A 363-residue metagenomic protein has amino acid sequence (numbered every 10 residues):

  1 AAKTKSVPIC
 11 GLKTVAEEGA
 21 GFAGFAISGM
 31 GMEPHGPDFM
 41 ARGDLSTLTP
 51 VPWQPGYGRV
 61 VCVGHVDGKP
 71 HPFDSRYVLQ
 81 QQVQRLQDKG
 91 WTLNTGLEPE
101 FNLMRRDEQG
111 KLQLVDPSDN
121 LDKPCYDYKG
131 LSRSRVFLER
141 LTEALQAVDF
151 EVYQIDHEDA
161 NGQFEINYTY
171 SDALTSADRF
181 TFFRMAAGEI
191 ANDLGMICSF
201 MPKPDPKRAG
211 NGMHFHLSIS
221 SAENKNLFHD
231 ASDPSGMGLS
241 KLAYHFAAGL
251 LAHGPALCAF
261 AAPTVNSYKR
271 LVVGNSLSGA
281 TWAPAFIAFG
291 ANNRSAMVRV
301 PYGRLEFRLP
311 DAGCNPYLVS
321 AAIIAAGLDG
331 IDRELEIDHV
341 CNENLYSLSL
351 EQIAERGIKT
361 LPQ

Functional and structural regions predicted by a protein language model:
A1-I155, S176, V319, I353-Q363: ATP/Mg2+-dependent ligation/transfer catalytic cores
A1-K5, P37, G58-V60, L97-P99 (+7 more regions): Structural beta-strand/beta-sheet cores of well-ordered domains, especially the beta-sheet scaffolds that support
V63-G68, K123-D127, I166-A173, P301-L309: Glycine- and acidic
R76-V83, L138, R184-M185, A243 (+2 more regions): Short, hydrophobic/amphipathic alpha-helical packing segments that form internal helix faces or helix-helix interfaces
N94-R105, L114-Y128, V148-Y168, C198-S218 (+1 more regions): Core alpha/beta catalytic barrel or barrel-like domain that forms the active/cofactor pocket in diverse metabolic
K129-S134, L138-V152, I166-A173, R184-F200 (+1 more regions): Accessory "access/gating" subregions that flank catalytic or transport cores
Y170-F182, D205-P206: Active-site neighborhood of thiol-dependent amide/isopeptide-bond enzymes
F182, E189-I190, M196-I197, S220-Q363: Catalytic-core signal marking the mid-to-C-terminal active-site face
